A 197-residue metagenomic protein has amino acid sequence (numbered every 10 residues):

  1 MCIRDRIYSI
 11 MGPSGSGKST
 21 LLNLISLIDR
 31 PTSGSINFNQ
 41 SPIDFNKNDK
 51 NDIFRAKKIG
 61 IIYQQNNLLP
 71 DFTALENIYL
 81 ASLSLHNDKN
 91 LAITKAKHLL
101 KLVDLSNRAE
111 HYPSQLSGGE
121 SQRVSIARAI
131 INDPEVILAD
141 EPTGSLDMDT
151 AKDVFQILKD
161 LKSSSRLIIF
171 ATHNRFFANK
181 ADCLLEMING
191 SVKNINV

Functional and structural regions predicted by a protein language model:
S26: Helix-to-loop junction immediately C-terminal to a conserved catalytic motif
G34-F45: Conserved ABC transporter NBD signature motif
I43-G60, S163: ABC ATPase NBD coupling module
F72-A81: Short coil-to-helix segment of the ABC ATPase nucleotide-binding domain corresponding to the Q-loop/switch region
Y112-Q122: Conserved ABC ATPase signature
I131-E135: A short, proline-enriched helix->beta-strand linker immediately N-terminal to the Walker B motif in ABC-type P-loop
I137-D140: Catalytic Walker B motif of ABC-type/P-loop ATPase nucleotide-binding domains
